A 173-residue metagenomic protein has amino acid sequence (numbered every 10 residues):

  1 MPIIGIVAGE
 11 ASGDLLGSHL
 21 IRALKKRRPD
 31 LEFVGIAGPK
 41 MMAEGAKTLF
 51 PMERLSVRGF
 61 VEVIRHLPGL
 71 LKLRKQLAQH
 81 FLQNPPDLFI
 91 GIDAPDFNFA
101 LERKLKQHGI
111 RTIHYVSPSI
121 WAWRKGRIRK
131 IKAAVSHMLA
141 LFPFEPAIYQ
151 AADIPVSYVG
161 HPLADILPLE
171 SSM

Functional and structural regions predicted by a protein language model:
I3-S172: Active-site and donor-binding regions of nucleotide-sugar-utilizing enzymes
